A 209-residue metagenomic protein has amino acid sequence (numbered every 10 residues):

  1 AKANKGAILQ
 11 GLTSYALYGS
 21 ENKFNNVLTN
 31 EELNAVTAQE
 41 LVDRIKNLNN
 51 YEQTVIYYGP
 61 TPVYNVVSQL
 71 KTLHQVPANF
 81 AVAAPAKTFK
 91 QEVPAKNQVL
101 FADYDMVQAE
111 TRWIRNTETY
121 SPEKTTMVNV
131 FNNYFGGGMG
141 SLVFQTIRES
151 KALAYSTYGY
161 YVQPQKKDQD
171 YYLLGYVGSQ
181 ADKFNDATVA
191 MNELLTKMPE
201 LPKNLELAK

Functional and structural regions predicted by a protein language model:
A1-A83, S156-K209: Charge-rich, well-structured scaffold segments of protease-associated domains
A3-N4, N22, S121-K124, V128-N129 (+2 more regions): Short, structured coil/loop segments at alpha-helix boundaries
L48, Q91-A95, Y104-M106, R148-A152 (+1 more regions): A generic structural signal for short, non-catalytic loop/turn and secondary-structure boundary residues
V82-L142, Y176: His/Glu-based metal-binding/catalytic segments typifying zinc-dependent metallopeptidases
R112-N116, G136-G178: A structural supersecondary motif
